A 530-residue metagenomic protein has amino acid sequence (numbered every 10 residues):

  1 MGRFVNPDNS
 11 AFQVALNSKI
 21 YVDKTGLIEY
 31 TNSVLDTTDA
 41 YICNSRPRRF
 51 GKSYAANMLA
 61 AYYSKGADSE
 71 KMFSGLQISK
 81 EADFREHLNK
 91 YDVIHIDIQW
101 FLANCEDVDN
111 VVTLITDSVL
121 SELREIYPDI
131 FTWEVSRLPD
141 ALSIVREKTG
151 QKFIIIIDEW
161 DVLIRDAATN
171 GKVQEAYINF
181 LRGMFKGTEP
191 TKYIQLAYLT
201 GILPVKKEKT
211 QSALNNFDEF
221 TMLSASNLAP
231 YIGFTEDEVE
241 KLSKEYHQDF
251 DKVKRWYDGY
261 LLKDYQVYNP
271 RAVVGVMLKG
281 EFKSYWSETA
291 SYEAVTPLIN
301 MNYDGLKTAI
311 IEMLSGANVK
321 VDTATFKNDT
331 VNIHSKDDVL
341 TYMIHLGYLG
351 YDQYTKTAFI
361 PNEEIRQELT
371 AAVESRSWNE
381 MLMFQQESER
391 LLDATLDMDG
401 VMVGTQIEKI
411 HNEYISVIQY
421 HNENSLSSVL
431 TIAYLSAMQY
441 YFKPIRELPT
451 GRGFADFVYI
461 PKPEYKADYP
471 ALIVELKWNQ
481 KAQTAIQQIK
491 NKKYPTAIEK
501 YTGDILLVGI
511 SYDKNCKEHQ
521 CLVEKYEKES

Functional and structural regions predicted by a protein language model:
M1-N422, Y440-Y441, I445: Phosphate-binding site recognition
I144-T149, M438-D468: Active-site metal-binding core of divalent-cation-utilizing nuclease and nuclease-like domains
I154, P470-V474, L506: Structural motif
Q174-F180, W478-P495: Mg2+/Mn2+-dependent nuclease catalytic core
M184-T191, T341-L349, T431-S436, Q488-V508: Metal-dependent nuclease catalytic cores in nucleic-acid-processing enzymes, especially RNase H-like/related
L430, A455-P461, Y469-Q480, K492: Conserved catalytic cores of phosphodiester-cleaving nucleases, focusing on short active-site segments
A497, Y501-S530: Domain-level recognition of nuclease-like catalytic cores that cleave nucleotide substrates
